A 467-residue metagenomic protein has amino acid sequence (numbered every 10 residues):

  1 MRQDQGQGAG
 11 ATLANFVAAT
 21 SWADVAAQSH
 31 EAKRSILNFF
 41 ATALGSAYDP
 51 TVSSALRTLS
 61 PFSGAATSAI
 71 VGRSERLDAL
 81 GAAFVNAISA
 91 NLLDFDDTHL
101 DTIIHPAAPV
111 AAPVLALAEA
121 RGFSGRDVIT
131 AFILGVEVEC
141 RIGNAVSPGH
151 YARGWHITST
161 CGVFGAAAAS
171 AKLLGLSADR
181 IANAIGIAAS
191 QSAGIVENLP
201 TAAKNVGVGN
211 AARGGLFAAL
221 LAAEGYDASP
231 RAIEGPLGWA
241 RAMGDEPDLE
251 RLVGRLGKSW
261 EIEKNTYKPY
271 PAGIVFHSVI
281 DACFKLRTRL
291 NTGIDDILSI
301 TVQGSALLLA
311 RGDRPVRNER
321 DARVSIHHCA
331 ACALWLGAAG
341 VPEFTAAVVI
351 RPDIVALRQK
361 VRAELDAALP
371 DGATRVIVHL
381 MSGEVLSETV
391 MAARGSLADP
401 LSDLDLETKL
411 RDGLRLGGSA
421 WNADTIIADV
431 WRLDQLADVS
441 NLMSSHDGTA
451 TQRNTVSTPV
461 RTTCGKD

Functional and structural regions predicted by a protein language model:
M1-I103, V196, P200-G214, L220-D467: Terminal-appendage/accessory-domain detector
K33, L37, V110, I129-F132 (+2 more regions): Hydrophobic face of alpha-helices
G45-S46, V114-R121, A167-L173, A219-A222 (+1 more regions): Well-ordered alpha-helical scaffold segments within catalytic/enzyme domains
N86, A90-N144: Hydrophobic alpha-helical hairpins/lids featuring a short glycine-rich hinge
A90, P109-A111, A116, V138 (+3 more regions): Short connector loops/turns at beta-strand edges and beta->alpha or beta->beta junctions
A108-A116, E137, C161, G165-A169 (+2 more regions): Short amphipathic alpha-helical face segments that pack within enzyme cores and frequently flank/anchor catalytic
E119-F217, S229-P236: Glycine-rich, mobile lid/loop segments that gate access to catalytic sites or pores
